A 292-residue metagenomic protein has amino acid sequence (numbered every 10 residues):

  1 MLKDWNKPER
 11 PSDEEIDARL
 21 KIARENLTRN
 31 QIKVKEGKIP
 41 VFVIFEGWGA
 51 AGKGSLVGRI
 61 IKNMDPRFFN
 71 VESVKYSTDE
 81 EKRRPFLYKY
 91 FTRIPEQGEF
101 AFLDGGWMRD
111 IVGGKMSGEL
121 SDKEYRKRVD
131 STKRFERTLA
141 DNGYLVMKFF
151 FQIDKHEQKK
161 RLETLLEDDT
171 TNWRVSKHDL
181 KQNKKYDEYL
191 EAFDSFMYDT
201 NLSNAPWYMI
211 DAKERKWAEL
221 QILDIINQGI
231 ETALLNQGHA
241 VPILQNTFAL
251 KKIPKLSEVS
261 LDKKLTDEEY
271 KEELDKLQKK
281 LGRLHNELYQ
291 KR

Functional and structural regions predicted by a protein language model:
M1-R292: Glycine-rich phosphate-binding loop of ATP-dependent small-molecule kinases
